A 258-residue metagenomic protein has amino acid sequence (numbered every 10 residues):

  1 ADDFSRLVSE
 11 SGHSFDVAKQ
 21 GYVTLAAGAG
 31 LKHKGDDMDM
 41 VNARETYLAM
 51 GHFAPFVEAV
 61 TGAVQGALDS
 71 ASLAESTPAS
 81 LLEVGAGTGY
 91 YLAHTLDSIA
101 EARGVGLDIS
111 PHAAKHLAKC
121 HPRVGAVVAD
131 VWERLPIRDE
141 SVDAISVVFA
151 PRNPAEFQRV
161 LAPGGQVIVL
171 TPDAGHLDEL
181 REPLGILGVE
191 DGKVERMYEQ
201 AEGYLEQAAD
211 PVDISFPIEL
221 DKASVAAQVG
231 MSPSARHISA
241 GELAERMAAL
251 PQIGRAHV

Functional and structural regions predicted by a protein language model:
A1-K34: N-terminal auxiliary segments of SAM/dcSAM-dependent transferases
H33-A59, A63: Class I SAM-dependent methyltransferase Rossmann-like catalytic core, especially the SAM/SAH-binding loop
S76-G87: Conserved class I S-adenosyl-L-methionine
T88-A100: Conserved SAM-binding loop of SAM-dependent methyltransferases across substrates and taxa, primarily the Class I
D108-H112: Conserved SAM/SAH-binding beta-strand->alpha-helix loop
P154-I168: A short glycine-rich, Lys/Arg-flanked "PGG" loop and its adjoining helix->strand segment in the class I
Q166-R196: Conserved class I S-adenosyl-L-methionine
V212-H257: Conserved Class I S-adenosyl-L-methionine
